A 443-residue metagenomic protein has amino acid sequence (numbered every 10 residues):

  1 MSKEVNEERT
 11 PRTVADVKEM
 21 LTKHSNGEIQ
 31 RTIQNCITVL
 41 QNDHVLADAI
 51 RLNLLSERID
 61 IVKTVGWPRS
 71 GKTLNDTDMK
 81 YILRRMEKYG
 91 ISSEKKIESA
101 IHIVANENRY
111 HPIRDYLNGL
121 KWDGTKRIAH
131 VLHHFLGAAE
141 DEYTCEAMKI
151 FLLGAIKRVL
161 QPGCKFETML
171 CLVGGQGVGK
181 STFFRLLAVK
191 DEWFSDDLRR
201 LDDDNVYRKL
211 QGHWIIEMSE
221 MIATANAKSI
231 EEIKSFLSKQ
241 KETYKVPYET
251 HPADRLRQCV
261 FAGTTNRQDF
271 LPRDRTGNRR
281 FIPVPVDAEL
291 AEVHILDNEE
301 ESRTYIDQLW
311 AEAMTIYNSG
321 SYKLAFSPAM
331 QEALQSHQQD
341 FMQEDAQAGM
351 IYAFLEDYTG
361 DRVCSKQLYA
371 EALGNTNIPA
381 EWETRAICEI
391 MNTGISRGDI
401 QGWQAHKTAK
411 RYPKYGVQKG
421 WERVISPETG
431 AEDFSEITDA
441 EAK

Functional and structural regions predicted by a protein language model:
M1-R127, E142, E146, N377-W382 (+3 more regions): N-terminal nucleic-acid engagement/recognition segments and initiation subdomains in replication, restriction
V5, V14-V17, V39, V45 (+15 more regions): Extended aliphatic helical segments
V45, A49-L54, R58-I61, G66 (+10 more regions): Residue-level preference for alpha-helix termini and adjacent loops
M79-L83, H134-A138, G179-R185, R199-R200 (+2 more regions): Generic detector of short, locally flexible boundary/turn motifs and exposed helical patches
K88-H111, K165, E192-D196, D202-L237 (+2 more regions): Feature primarily recognizes SF3-like P-loop helicase cores of small DNA viruses
I101-Q211, K366, L373: P-loop NTPase catalytic core of nucleic-acid-dependent motor ATPases
